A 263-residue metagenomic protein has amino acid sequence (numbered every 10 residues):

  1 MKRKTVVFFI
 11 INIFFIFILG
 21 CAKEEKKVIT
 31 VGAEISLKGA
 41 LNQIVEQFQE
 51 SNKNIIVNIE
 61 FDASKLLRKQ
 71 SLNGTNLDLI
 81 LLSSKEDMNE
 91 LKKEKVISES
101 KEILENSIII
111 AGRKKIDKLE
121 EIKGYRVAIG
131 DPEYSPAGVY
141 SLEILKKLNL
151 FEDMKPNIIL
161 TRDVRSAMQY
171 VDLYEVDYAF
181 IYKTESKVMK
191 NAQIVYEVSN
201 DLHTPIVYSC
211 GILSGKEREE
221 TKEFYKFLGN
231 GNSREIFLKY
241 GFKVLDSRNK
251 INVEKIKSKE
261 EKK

Functional and structural regions predicted by a protein language model:
M1-F9: Bacterial N-terminal signal peptides that target proteins for export
K2, F14, N252-E254: Compositionally biased, intrinsically disordered low-complexity segments enriched in polar/proline residues
F9-F17: Bacterial N-terminal signal peptides
C21-S51, K65, K69-N73, L82-K85 (+3 more regions): Exported/periplasmic ABC-transporter solute-binding proteins
I55-S64: A short beta-strand-loop structural module common to alpha/beta enzyme folds
